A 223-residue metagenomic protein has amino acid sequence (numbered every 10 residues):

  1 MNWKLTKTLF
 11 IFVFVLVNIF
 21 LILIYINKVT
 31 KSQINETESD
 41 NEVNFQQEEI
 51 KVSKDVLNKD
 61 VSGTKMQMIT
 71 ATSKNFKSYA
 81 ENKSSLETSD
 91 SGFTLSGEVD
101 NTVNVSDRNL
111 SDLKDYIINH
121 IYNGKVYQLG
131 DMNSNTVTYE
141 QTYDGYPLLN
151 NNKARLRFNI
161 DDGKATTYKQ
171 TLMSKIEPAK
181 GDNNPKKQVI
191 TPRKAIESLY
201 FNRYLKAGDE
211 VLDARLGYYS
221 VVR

Functional and structural regions predicted by a protein language model:
M1-L5, K74, K187-E197: General structural signal for secondary-structure boundaries
M1-Q128, Y143-P147: Preferential activation on post-signal-peptide N-terminal prodomains/segments of secreted or lumenal proteins
S91, S134-N135, G163-K164: Beta-strand-connecting loop/turn residues
Y116-I160, E210-R223: Exposed beta-strand-loop-beta-strand "reactive/processing" segments of non-cytosolic proteins
I121, K169, Y200-Y204: Generic secondary-structure transition motif, activating predominantly at the C-termini of alpha-helices
D144-Y146, A165, K175, K206 (+1 more regions): Generic "edge-of-domain/loop-turn" microfeature
F158-P192: Short helix-loop boundary/capping segments
Q188-R223: Extracytoplasmic/luminal low-complexity segments enriched in Pro/Gly and acidic/polar residues that act as flexible
